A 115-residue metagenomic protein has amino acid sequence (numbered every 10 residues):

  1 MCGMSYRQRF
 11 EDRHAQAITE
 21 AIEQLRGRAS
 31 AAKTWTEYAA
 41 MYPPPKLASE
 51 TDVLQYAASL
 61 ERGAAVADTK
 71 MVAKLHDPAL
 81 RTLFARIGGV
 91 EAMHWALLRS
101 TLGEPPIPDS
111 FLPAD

Functional and structural regions predicted by a protein language model:
M1-D115: All-alpha RGS (Regulator of G-protein Signaling) helical domain and cognate RGS-like helical scaffolds
